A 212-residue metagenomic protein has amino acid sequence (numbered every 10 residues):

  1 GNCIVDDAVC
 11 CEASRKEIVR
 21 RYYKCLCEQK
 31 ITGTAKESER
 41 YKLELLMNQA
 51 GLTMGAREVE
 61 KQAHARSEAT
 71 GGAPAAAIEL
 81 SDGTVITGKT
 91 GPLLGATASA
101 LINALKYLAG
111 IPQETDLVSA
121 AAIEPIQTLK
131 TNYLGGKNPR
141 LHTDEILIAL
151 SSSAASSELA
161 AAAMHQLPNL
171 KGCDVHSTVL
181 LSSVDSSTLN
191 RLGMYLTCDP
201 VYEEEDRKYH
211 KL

Functional and structural regions predicted by a protein language model:
C3-D6, I18-R21, R40, M47 (+4 more regions): C-terminal binding/interaction regions
D6-E60: Short, compositionally biased leader-like segments
C27-Q29, L46, L52-N138, S157: Conserved mixed alpha/beta catalytic, RNA-binding, or beta-rich assembly cores of soluble enzyme, regulatory
